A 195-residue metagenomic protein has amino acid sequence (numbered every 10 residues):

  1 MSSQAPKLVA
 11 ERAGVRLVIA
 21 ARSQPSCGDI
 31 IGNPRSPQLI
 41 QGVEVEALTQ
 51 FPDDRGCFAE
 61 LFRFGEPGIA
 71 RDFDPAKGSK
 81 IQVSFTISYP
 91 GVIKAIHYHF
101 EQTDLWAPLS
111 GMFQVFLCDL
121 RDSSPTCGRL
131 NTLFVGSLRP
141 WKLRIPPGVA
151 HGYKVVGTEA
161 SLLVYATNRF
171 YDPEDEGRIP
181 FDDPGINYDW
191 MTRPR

Functional and structural regions predicted by a protein language model:
S2-L138, T158-R195: Non-catalytic, conserved peripheral segments adjacent to functional cores
V135-T158: Conserved metal-binding segment of the jelly-roll/cupin
